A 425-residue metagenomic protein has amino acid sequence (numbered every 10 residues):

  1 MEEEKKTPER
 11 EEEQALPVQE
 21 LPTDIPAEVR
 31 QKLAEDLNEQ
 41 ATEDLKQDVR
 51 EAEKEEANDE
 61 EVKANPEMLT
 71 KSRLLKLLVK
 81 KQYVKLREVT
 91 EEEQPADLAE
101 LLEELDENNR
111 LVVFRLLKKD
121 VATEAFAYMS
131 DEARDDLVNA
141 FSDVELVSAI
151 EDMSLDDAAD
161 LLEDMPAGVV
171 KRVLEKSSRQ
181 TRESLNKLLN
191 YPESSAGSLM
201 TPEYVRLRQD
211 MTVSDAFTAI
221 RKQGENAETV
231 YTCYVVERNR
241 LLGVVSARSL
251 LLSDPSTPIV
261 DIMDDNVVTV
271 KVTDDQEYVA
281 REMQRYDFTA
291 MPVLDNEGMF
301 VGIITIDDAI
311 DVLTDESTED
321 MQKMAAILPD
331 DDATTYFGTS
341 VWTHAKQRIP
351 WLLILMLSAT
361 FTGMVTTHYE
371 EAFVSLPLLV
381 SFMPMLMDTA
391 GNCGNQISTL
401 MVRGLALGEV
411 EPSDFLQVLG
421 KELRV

Functional and structural regions predicted by a protein language model:
E2-D331: Hydrophobic packing positions in regular secondary-structure scaffolds
S317-V425: Alpha-helical transmembrane segments and their membrane-interface boundaries that form or gate the permeation pathway
